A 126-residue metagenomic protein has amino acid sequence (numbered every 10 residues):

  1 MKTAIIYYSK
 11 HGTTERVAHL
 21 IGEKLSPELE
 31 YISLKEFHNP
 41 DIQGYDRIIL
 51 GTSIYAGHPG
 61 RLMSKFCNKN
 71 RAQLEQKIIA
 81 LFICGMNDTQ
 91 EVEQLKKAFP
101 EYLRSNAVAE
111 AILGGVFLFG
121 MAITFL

Functional and structural regions predicted by a protein language model:
T3-A4, R16, E23-E28, I32 (+2 more regions): FMN-binding flavodoxin-like domain, especially the glycine-rich phosphate-binding loop
S9-E15: Glycine-rich NAD(P) Rossmann-fold beta1-alpha1 loop
L34-E36: A Lys/Arg-rich helix-loop hairpin that forms a DNA/phosphate-binding surface
H38-G44: Short amphipathic alpha-helix with an adjacent loop that forms part of the alpha/beta core around
